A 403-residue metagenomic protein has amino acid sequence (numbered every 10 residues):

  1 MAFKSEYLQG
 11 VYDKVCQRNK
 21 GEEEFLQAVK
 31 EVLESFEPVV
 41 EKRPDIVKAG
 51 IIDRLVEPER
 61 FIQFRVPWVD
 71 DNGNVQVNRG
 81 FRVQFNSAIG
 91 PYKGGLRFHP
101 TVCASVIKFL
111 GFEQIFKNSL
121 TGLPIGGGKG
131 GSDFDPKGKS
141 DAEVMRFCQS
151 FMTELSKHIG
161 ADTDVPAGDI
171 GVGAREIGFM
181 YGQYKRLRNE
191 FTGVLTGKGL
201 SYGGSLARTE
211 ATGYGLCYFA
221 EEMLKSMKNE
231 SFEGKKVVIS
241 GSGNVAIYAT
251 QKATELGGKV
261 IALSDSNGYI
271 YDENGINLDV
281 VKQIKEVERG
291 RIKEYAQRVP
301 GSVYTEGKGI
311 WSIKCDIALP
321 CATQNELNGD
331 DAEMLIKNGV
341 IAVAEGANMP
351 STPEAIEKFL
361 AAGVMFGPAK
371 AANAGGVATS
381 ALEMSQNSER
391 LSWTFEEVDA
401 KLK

Functional and structural regions predicted by a protein language model:
M1-L206, F219: N-terminal ligand-binding/catalytic initiation module
A2-A28, M223-L224, I336-K403: Adenosine-phosphate binding glycine-rich loop
I107-L110, M180, L216-L224, A249 (+1 more regions): Buried hydrophobic packing segments
G122-D135, A249, E255-L256, L391-K403: A structural-propensity feature for long, helix-poor, extended segments
T163-A167, E190-L195, I239, A262-D265 (+4 more regions): General beta-strand structural signal in soluble alpha/beta enzymes
T196-G199, G204-K314: Glycine-rich phosphate/diphosphate-binding loop of Rossmann-like nucleotide-binding domains
V245-A249, E326-D330, S351-T352, A374-G376: Short glycine/serine/threonine-rich phosphate/pyrophosphate-binding segments that cradle anionic phosphate groups
G268-F366: Rossmann-like adenosine-cofactor binding region
